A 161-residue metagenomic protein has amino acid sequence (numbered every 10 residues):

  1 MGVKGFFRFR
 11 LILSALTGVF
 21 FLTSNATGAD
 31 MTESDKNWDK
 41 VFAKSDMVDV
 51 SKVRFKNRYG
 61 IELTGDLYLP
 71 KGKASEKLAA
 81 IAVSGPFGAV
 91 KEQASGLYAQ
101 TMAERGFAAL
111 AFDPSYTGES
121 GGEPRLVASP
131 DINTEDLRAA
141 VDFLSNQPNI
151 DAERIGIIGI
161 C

Functional and structural regions predicted by a protein language model:
G2-L13: Bacterial N-terminal signal peptides that target proteins for export
A26-A29: Boundary at the C-terminal end of the N-terminal hydrophobic targeting segment
M31-E76: N-terminal cap/lid segment of alpha/beta-hydrolase-fold proteins
E76-P86: Short beta-strand element of the alpha/beta-hydrolase
G88-Q100, P114: The serine-hydrolase catalytic nucleophile loop
T101-G121: Conserved alpha/beta-hydrolase
V127-P148: Alpha/beta-hydrolase active-site loop
N149-C161: Alpha/beta-hydrolase fold nucleophile elbow
